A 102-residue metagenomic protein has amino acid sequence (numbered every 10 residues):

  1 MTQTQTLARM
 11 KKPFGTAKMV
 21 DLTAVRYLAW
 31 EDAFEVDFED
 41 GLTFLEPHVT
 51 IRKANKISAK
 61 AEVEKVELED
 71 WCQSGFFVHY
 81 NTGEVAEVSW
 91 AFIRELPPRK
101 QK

Functional and structural regions predicted by a protein language model:
M1-K102: Motif-centric detector for short Cys/His coordination patterns
